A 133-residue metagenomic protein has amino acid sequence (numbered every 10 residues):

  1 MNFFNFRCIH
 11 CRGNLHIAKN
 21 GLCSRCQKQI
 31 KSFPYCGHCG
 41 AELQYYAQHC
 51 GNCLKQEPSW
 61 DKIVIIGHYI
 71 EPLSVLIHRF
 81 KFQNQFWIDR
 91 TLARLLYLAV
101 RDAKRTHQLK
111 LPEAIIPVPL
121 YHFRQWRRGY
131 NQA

Functional and structural regions predicted by a protein language model:
M1-Q132: Glycine-rich phosphate/pyrophosphate-handling loop used in enzymes and phosphotransfer proteins
